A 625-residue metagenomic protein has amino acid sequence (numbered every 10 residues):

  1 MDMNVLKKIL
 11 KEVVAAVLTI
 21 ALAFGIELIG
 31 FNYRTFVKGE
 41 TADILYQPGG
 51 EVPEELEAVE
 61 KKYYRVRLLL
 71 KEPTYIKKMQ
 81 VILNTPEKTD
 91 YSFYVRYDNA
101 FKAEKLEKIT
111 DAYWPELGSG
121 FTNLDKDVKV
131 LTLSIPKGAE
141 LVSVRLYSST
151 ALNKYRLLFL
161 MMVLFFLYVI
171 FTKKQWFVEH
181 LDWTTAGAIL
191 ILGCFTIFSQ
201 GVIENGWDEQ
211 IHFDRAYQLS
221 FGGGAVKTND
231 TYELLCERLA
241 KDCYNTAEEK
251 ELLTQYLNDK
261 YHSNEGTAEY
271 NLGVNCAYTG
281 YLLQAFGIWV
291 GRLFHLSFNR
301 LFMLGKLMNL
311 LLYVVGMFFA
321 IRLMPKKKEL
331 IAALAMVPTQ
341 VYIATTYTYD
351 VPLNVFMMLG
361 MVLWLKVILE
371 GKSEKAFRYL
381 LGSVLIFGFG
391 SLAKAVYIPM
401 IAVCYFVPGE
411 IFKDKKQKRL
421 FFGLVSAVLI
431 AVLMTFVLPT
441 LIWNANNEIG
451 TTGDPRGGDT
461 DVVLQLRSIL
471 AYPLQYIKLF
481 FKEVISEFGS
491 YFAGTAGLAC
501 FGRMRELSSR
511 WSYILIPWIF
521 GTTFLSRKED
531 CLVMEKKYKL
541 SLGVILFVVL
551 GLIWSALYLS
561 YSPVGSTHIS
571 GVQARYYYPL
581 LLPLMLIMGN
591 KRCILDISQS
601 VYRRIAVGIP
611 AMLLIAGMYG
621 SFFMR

Functional and structural regions predicted by a protein language model:
M1-N32, A151-F195, L420-A427, M534-G543 (+1 more regions): Start-transfer (signal-anchor) and selected internal transmembrane alpha helices of multi-pass inner/ER membrane
A15-T35, E179-Q210, Y217-Q255, S426-N444 (+2 more regions): Transmembrane signal-anchor helices characteristic of membrane glycosylation enzymes that use polyprenol
V169-T172, M303-K326: Transmembrane-helix motifs of polytopic, lipid-linked glycan transferases
F221-L304: Interfacial juxtamembrane loops and adjacent helix segments that form the catalytic/substrate-binding surfaces
H262-N264, P439-K528: Membrane-lumen/periplasm interface segments of multi-pass, membrane-embedded glycan/lipid transferases
L296-N299, F318-T339: Transmembrane-helix signature of polytopic, membrane-embedded enzymes that assemble or transfer cell-envelope glycans
L363-K372, I398-I430: Perimembrane helix-loop-helix junctions
R378-A395, M400-F406: Membrane-interface alpha helices of multi-pass inner-membrane proteins
